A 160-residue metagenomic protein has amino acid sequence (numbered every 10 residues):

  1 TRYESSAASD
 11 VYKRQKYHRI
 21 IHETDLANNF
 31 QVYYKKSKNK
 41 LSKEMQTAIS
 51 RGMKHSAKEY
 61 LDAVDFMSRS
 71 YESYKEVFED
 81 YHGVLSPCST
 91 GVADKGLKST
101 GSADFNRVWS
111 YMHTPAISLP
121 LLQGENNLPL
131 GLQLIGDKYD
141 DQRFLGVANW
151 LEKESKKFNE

Functional and structural regions predicted by a protein language model:
T1, Y74, F105: Acidic, amphipathic alpha-helical patches
T1-A8, Y12: Single conserved hydrophobic/aromatic residue that forms the stacking wall/gate of nucleotide- or nucleobase-binding
Y17-Y71, K75, P120-G131: Short helix-loop capping/hinge segments that flank enzyme active sites or metal/cofactor-binding pockets
H18, D62, S89-V108: Short, surface-exposed loop/helix-turn segments at secondary-structure junctions that function as lids/hinges flanking
H55-D65, E72, Y111-E160: Structural helix-boundary/capping segments
Y81: An anion/phosphate-binding loop that grips the pyrophosphate of nucleotide cofactors and donors
